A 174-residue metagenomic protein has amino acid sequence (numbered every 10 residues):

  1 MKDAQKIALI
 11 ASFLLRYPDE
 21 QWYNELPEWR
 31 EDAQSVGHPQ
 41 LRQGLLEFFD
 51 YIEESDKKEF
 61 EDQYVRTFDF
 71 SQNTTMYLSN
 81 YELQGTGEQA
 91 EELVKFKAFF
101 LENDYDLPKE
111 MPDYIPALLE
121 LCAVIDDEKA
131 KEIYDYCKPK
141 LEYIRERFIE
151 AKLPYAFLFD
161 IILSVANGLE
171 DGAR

Functional and structural regions predicted by a protein language model:
M1-I115, E120-R174: Charged, alpha-helix-forming regions
